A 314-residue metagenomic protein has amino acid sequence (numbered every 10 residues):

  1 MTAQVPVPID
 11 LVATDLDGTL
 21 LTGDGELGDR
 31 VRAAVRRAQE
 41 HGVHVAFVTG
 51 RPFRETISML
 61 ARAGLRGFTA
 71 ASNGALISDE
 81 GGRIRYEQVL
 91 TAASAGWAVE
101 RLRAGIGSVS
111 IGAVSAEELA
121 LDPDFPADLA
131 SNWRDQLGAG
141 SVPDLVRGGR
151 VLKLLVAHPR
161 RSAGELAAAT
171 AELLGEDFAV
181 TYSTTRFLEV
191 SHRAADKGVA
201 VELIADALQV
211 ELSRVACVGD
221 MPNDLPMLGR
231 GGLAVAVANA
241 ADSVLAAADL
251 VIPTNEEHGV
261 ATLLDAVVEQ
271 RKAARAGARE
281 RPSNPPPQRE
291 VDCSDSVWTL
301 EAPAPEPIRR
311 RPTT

Functional and structural regions predicted by a protein language model:
T2-L11, L27-G28, S191-P282, C293-E301 (+1 more regions): Mg2+-dependent phosphoryl-transfer enzymes with acidic/Ser/Thr/Gly-rich catalytic loops
P8-G23: Asp-based phosphoryl-transfer active-site loop
G18, A38, T49, N73 (+5 more regions): Residue-level signal for inorganic ion chemistry
D24-S131: Active-site phosphate-binding/coordination module
V31, T56-L60, L166, T170 (+3 more regions): Hydrophobic packing residues within well-ordered alpha-helices of enzyme cores
A63-L65, S72-N73, L174-E176, R230-G231 (+1 more regions): Short, structured coil segments at secondary-structure junctions
G105-V218, P222-R230, R311-P312: Conserved acidic, metal-coordinating active-site core of Asp-based, Mg2+-dependent phosphoryl-transfer enzymes
